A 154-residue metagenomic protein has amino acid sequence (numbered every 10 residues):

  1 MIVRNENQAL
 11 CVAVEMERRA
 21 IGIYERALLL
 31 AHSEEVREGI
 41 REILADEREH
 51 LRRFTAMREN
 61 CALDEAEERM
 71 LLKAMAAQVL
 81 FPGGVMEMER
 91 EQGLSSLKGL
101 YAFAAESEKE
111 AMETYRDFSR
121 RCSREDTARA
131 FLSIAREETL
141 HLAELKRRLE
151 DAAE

Functional and structural regions predicted by a protein language model:
M1-E154: Non-heme di-metal
